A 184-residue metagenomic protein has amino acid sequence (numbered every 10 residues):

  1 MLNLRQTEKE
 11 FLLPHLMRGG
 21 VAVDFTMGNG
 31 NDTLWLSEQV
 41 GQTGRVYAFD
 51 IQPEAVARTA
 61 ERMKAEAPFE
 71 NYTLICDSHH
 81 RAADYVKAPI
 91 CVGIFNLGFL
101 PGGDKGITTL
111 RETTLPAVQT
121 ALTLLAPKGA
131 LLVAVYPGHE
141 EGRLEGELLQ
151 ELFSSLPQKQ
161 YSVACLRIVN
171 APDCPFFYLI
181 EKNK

Functional and structural regions predicted by a protein language model:
M1-G20, L34, E38: S-adenosyl-L-methionine
M17, D84-I94, L110: A short acidic, Gly/Pro-enriched loop at the edge of an enzyme's catalytic core that lines a small-molecule cofactor
G19-G28, Y47: Conserved class I S-adenosyl-L-methionine
T26, A117, L124-V135: Conserved beta-strand signature within the Rossmann-like core of class I S-adenosyl-L-methionine
Q52-P53: Conserved SAM/SAH-binding beta-strand->alpha-helix loop
V56-P89: S-adenosyl-L-methionine
I94-A117: Mobile active-site "lid"/loop adjacent to the S-adenosyl-L-methionine
H139-K184: Class I S-adenosyl-L-methionine
